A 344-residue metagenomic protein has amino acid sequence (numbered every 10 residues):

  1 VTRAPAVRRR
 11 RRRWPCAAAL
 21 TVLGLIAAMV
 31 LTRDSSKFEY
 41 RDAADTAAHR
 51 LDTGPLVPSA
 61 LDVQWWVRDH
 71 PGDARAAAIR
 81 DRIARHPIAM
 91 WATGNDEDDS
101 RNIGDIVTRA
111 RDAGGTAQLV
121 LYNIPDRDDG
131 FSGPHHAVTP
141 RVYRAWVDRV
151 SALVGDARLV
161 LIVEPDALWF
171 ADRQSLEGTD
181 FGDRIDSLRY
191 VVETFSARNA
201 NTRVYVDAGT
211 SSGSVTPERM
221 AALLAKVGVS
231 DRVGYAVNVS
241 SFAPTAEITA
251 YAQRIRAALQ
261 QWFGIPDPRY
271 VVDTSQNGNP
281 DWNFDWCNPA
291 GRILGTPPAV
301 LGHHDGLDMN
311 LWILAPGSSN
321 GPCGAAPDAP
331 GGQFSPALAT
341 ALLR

Functional and structural regions predicted by a protein language model:
V1-R10, A44-H49: Actinobacteria-biased recognition of intrinsically disordered, low-complexity terminal regions
T2, R9-D34: Secretory targeting and sorting signals
R8-R12, T32-D34, D156, F170 (+1 more regions): Cytoplasmic membrane-interface segments at the C-terminal ends of transmembrane helices
I26-A48: C-terminal region of N-terminal signal peptides and the immediate post-cleavage residues of exported proteins
L51-L153, A315-S319, A325-A329, Q333-F334 (+1 more regions): N-terminal carbohydrate-binding/catalytic regions of secreted carbohydrate-active enzymes
T53-L61, A89-M90, G115-L119, L159-V163 (+4 more regions): Hydrophobic faces of well-ordered beta-strands that scaffold small-molecule active sites in alpha/beta enzyme cores
P58-I83, R198, S211-Q333: Surface-exposed substrate-engagement region within the catalytic domains of secreted or surface-exposed extracellular
E97, D105-V204, E218-R219, L223 (+1 more regions): Substrate-binding cleft of extracellular glycoside hydrolase catalytic domains
